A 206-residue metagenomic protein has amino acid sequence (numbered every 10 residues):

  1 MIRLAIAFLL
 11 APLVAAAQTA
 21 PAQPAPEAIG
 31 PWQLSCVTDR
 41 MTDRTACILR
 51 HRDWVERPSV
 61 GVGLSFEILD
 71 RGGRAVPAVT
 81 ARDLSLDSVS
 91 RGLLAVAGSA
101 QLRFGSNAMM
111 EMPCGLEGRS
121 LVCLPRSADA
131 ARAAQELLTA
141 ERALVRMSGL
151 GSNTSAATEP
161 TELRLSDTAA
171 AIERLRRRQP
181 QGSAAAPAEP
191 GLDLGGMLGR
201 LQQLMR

Functional and structural regions predicted by a protein language model:
M1: Tryptophan-rich substrate-binding surfaces of secreted polymer-degrading and adhesive proteins
L4-L13: Bacterial N-terminal signal peptides
Q18-R206: A generic "folded-domain core" signal
